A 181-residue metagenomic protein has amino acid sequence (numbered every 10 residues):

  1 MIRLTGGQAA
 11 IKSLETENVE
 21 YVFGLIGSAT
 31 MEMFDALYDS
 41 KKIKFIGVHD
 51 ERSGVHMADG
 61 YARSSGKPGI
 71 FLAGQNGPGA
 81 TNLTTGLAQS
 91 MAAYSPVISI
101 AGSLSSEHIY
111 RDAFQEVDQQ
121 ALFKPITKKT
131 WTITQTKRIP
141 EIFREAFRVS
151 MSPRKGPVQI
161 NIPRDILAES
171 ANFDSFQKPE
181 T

Functional and structural regions predicted by a protein language model:
M1-T181: N-terminal alpha/beta PP-like core and its mobile active-site loop of ThDP/TPP-dependent enzymes
